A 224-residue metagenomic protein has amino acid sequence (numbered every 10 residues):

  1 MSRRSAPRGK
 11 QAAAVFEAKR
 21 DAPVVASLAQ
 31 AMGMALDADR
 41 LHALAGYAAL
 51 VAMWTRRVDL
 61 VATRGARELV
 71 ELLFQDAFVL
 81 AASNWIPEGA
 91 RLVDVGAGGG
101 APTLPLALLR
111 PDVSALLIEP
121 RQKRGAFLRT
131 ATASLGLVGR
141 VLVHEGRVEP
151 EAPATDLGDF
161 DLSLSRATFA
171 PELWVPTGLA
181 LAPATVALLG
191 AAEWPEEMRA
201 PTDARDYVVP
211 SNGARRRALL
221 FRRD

Functional and structural regions predicted by a protein language model:
M1-E88, R124, T130-G136: Class I SAM-dependent transferase core
R3-P7, A97, A101-T103, R110-L116 (+1 more regions): S-adenosylmethionine
L28, G89-R91, L117, P183: Secondary-structure boundary/capping motif
G46, L72, A90, L109-V113 (+1 more regions): Alpha-helix termini
D76, D94, E119: Acidic active-site catalytic centers that drive phospho-/nucleotidyl reactions and related ester hydrolyses
E88-G98: Conserved class I S-adenosyl-L-methionine
